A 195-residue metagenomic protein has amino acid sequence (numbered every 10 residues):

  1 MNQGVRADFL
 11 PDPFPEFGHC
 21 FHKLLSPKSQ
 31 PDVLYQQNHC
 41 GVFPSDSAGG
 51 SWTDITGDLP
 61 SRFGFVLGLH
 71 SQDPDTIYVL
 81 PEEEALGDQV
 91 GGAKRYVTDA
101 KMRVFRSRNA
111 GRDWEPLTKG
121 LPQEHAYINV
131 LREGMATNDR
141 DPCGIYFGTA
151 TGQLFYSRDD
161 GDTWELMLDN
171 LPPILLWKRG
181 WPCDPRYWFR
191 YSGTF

Functional and structural regions predicted by a protein language model:
M1-F195: Extracellular glycan-interacting surfaces
